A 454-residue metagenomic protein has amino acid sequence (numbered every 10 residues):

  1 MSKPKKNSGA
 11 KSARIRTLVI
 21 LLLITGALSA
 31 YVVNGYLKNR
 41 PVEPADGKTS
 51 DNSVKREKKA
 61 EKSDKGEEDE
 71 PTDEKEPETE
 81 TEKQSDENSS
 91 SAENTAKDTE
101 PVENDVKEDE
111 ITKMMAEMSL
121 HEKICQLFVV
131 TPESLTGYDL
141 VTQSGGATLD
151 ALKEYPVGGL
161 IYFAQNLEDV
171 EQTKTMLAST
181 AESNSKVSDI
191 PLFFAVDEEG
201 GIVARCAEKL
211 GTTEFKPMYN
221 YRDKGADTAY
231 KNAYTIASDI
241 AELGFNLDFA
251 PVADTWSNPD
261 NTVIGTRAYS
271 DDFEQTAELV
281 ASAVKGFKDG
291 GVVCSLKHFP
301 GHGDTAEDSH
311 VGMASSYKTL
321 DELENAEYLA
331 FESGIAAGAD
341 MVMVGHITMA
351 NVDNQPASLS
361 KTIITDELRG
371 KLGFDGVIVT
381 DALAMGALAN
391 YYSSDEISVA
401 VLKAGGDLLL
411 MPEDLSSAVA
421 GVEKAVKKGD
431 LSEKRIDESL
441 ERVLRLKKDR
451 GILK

Functional and structural regions predicted by a protein language model:
S2-E70, E74-L192, E198-R205: N-terminal hydrophobic targeting/anchoring segments and the immediately downstream early-domain regions of hydrolases
S119, G137-L140, S144, D169-S188 (+4 more regions): Second-shell residues forming the walls of enzyme active-site clefts
V129, I161, D248-F249, S295 (+2 more regions): Conserved beta-strand positions in the central sheet of alpha/beta enzyme cores
Y155, G429, R450-G451: Short glycine-centered helix-capping/turn motifs at secondary-structure transition points
V187, P191-A233: Substrate-binding cleft of extracellular glycoside hydrolase catalytic domains
P191-E198, F249, K434-L440: Short beta-strand elements of ligand-binding domains
K216-V284: A substrate-binding/cap region within the structured catalytic cores of diverse enzymes
L440-K447: Short amphipathic alpha-helical coiled-coil/interface segments
